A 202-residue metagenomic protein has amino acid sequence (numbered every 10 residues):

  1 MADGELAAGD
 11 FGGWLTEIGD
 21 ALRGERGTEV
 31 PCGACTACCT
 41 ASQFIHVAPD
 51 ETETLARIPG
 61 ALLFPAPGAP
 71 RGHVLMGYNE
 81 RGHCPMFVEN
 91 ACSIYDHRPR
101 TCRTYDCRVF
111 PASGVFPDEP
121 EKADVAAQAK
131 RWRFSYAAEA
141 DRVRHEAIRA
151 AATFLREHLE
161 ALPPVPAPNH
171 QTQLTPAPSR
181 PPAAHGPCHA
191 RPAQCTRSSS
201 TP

Functional and structural regions predicted by a protein language model:
M1-P202: Short loop/turn segments that flank or connect secondary-structure elements
